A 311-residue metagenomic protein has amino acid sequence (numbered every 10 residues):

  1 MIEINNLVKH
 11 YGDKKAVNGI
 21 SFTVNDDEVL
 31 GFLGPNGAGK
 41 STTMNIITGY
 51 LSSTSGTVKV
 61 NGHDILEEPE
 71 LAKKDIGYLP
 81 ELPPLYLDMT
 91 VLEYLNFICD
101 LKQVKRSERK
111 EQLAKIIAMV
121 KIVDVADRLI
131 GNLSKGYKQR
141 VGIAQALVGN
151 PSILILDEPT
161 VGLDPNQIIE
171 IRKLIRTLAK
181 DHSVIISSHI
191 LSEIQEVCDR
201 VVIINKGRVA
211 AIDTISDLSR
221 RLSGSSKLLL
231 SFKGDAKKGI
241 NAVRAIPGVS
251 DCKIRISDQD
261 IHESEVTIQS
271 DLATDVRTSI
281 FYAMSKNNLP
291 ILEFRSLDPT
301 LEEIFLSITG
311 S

Functional and structural regions predicted by a protein language model:
P35-G39: Walker A (P-loop) phosphate-binding loop of ABC-type ATPase nucleotide-binding domains
G56-E67, L71-A72, I76: Conserved ABC transporter NBD signature motif
N96, D100, S107-V125: Conserved ABC ATPase "signature" region
L129-L133: Conserved ABC ATPase signature
L154-E158: Catalytic Walker B motif of ABC-type/P-loop ATPase nucleotide-binding domains
K173-I186, I190-T267: ABC transporter nucleotide-binding domain
